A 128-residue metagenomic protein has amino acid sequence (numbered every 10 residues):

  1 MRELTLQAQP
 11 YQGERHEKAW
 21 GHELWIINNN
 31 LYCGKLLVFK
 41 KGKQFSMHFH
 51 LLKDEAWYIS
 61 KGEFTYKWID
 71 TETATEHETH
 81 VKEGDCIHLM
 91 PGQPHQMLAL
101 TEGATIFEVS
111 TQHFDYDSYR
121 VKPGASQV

Functional and structural regions predicted by a protein language model:
M1-K35, Q44-S46, E78-T79, V121-V128: A short, N-terminal "cap"/entry segment at the start of jelly-roll beta-barrel domains of the cupin/DSBH fold
Q9-Y11, H16-E17, T73, Q96-V128: Double-stranded beta-helix
S46-H48, Y66-W68, I87-L89, P94-L100 (+1 more regions): Short beta-strand His + acidic residue motifs that chelate non-heme Fe in jelly-roll/DSBH and cupin folds
F49-L51, Y58-I59, A99-E102: Short glycine/proline-enriched turns and hinge-like loops at secondary-structure junctions
L52-T71: Glycine- and acidic-residue-biased ligand/ion/polar-headgroup-sensing regions
D70-G92: Short acidic-glycine-tyrosine-enriched beta hairpin
